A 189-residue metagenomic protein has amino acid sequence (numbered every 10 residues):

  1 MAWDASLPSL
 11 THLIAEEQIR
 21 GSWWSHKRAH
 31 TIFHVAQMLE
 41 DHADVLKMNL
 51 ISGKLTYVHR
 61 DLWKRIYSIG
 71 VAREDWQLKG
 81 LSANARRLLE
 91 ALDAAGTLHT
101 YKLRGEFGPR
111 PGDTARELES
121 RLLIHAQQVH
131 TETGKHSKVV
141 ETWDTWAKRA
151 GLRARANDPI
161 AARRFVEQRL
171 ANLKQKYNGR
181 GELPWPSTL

Functional and structural regions predicted by a protein language model:
M1-L189: Long, low-complexity intrinsically disordered regions
